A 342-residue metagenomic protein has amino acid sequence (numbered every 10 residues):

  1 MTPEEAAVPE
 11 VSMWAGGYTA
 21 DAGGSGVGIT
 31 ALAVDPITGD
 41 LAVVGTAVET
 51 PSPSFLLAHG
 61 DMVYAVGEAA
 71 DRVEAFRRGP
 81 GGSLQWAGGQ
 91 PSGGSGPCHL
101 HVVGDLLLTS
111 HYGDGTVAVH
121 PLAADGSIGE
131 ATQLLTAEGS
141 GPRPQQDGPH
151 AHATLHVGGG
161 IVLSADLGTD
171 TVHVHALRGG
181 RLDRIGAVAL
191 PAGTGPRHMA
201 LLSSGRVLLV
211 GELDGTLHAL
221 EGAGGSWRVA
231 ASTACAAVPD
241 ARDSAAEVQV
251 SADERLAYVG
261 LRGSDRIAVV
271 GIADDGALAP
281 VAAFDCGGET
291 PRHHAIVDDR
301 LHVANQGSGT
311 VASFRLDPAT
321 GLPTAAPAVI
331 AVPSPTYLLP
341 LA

Functional and structural regions predicted by a protein language model:
A15-Y18, A22-G23, A65-A69, T109-G113 (+4 more regions): Conserved beta-strand positions in repeat-built beta-propeller and related beta-rich domains
L32-G39, F76-S83, H120-G129, H175-R181 (+3 more regions): Short loop/turn segments immediately following beta-strands, especially the blade-tip and inter-blade linker loops
A42-E49, Q85-P91, T132-Q133, G139-Q145 (+4 more regions): A short beta-strand motif characteristic of beta-propeller blades
V43-G104: Blade-loop segments of beta-propeller domains
T50-G60, G93-G104, S140-G159, L190-R206 (+3 more regions): Beta-rich, blade/repeat-based domains predominating in secreted/periplasmic proteins but also intracellular
S83-A153: Asp-box/WD-like beta-propeller blade repeats and closely related beta-sheet repeat scaffolds
I161-G215: Loop-centered beta-sheet repeat module
Q306-V311, T324-A342: Blade-level signature of beta-propeller repeat domains, shared across WD40, Kelch, NHL, RCC1 and BNR/Asp-box propellers
